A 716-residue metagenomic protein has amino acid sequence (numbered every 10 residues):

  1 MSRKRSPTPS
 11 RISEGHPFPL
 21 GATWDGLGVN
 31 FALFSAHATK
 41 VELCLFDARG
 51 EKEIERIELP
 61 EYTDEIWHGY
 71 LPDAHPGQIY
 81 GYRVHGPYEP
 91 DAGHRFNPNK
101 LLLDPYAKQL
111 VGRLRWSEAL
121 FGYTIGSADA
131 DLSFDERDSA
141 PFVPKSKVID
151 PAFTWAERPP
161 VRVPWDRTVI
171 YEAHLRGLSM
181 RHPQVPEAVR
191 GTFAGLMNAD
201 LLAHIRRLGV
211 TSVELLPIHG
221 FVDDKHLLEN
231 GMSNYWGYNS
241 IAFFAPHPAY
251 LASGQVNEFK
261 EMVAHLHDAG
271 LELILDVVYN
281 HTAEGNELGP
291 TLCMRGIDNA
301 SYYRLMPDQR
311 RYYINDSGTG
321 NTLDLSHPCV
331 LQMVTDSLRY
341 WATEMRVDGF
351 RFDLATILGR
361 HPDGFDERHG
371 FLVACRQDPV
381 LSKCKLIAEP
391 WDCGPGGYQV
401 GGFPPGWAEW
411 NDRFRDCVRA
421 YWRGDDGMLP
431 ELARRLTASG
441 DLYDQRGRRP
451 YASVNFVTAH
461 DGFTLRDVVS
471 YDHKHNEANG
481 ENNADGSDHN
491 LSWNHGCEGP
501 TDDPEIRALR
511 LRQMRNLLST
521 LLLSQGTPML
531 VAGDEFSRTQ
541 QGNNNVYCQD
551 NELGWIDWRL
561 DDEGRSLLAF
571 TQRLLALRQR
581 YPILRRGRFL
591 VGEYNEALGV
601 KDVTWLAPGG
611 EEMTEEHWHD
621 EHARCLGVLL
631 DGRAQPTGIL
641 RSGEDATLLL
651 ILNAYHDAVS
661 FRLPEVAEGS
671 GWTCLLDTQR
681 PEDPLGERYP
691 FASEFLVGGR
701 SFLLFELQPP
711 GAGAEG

Functional and structural regions predicted by a protein language model:
M1-Y171, R176, F193, I205 (+5 more regions): Carbohydrate-interacting/catalytic domains
L33, Y82, A173, L215 (+10 more regions): Conserved, mostly hydrophobic/aromatic
S35, E61-T63, D73-H75, G86 (+18 more regions): Short, flexible loop/turn elements at secondary-structure junctions
Q78, G86-Y88, G177-H182, G209-P217 (+17 more regions): A generic secondary-structure signal for well-formed alpha-helical elements
G86-T154, K225-S233, N239, A269 (+3 more regions): Core domains of carbohydrate- and sulfate-ester-processing enzymes
S139, H174-V347, L354-V380, G397 (+2 more regions): Substrate-binding/active-site clefts of carbohydrate-active enzymes
V169-E172, S212-E214, A242-F244, G349-R351 (+6 more regions): Structural recognition of the beta-strand scaffold that forms the well-ordered cores of secreted hydrolase catalytic
H361, E367-A532, S537, N545-Q549 (+5 more regions): Conserved alpha/beta catalytic core and glycan-binding cleft of carbohydrate-active enzymes
